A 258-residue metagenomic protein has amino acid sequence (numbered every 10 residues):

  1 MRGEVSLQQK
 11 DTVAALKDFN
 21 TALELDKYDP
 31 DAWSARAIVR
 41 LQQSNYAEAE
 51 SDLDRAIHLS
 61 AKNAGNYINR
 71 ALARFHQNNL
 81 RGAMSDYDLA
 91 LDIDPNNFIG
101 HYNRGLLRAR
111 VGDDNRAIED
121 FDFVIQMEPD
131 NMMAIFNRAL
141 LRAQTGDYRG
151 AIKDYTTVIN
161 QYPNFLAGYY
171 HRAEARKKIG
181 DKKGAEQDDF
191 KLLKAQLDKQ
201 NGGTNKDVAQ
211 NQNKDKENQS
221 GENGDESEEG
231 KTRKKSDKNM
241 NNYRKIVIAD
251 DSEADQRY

Functional and structural regions predicted by a protein language model:
Q8, Q42-Q43, H76, A109-V111 (+3 more regions): Register position in tetratricopeptide repeats
P30-D31, A64-G65, F98-I99, M132-M133 (+2 more regions): Helix-start (N-cap) detector for alpha-helical repeat units in TPR-like alpha-solenoids, especially tetratricopeptide
N137, A143-Q144, G150-K153, N160-Y258: Eukaryotic alpha-helical solenoid repeat scaffolds
